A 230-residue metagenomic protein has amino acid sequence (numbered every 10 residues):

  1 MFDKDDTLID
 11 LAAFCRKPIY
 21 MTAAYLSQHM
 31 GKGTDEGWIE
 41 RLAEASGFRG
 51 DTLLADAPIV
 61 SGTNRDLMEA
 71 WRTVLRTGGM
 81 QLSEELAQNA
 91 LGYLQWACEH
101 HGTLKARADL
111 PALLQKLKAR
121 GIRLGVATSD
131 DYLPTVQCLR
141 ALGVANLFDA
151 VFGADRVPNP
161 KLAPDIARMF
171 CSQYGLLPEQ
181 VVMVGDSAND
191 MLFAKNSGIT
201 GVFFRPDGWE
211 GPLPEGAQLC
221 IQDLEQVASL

Functional and structural regions predicted by a protein language model:
M1-P111, A119: N-terminal helical cap/lid subdomain that shapes the substrate entry/recognition surface in HAD-like hydrolases
K4, S129-D130: Short, well-ordered beta-to-alpha junction loops that form the rim of enzyme active sites and present histidine/acidic
A13, Q28, P111-A119, D131-L230: Asp-based, Mg2+/Mn2+-dependent phosphohydrolase catalytic module
H100-K105, S129, P158-N159: Short, flexible loop segments at the rims of nucleotide/cofactor-binding pockets, characterized by
